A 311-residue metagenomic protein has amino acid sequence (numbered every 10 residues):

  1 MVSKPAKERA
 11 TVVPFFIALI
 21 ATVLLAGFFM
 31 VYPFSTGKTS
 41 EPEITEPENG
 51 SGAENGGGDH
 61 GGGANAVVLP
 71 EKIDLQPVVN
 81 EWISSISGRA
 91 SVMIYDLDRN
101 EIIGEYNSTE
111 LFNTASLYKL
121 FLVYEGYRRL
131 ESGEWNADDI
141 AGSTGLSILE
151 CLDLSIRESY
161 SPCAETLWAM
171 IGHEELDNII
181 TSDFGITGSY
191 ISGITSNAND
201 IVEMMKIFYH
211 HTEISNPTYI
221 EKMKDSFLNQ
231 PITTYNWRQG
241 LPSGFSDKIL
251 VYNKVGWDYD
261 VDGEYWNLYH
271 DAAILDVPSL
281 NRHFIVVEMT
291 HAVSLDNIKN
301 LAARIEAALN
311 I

Functional and structural regions predicted by a protein language model:
S3-I20: N-terminal Sec-pathway targeting helices
A21-P33: Hydrophobic alpha-helical membrane-insertion segments, chiefly the h-region of N-terminal signal peptides
P33-E46, N65-R99, C163-I311: Penicillin-recognizing serine hydrolase domain
E41-G57: Short extracytoplasmic/periplasmic juxtamembrane "stem" segments immediately C-terminal to an N-terminal membrane anchor
N100, L111-A141, S155, V286: Active-site SXXK
N107-S108, H270: N-terminal post-signal-peptidase region of extra-cytosolic proteins
S108-N113, G142-G145, S189-A198: A glycine-rich, coil/turn loop motif that links secondary-structure elements
E134-L154, D177-S189: Active-site helix/loop module of the DD-peptidase/beta-lactamase fold, centered on the serine-lysine SxxK catalytic
